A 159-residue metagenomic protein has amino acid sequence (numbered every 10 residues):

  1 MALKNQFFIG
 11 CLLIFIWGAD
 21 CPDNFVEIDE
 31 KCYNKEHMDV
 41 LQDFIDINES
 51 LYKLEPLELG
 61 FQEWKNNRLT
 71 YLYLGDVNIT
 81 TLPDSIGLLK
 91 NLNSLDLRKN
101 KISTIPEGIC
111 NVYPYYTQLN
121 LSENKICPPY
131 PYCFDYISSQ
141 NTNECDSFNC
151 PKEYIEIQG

Functional and structural regions predicted by a protein language model:
M1-L3: N-terminal secretory signal peptides that target proteins for export/translocation
N5-F15: Sec-dependent N-terminal signal peptides
W17-V77, S122-G159: N-terminal capping/linker segments that flank leucine-rich repeat
K65, G75, S85-L88, N111-V112: C-terminal capping segment of individual leucine-rich repeats
L69, I79, L92, I102 (+1 more regions): Conserved hydrophobic position(s) of the canonical leucine-rich repeat
T70-L74, N93-L97, T117-L121: Conserved hydrophobic beta-strand positions in leucine-rich repeat
L82-G87, I105-C110, C127-Y132: The feature encodes a structural signal of leucine-rich repeats
